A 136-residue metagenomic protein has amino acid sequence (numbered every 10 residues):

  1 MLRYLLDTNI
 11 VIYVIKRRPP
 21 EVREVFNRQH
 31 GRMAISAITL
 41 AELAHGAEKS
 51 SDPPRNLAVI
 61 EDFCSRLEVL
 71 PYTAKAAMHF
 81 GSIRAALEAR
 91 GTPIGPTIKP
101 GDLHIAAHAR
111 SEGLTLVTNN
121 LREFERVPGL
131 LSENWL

Functional and structural regions predicted by a protein language model:
M1-S36, H45-D62: Short, well-structured N-terminal submotif of metal-dependent ribonuclease cores
D7-T8, L43, F80, A109 (+1 more regions): Generic structural signal for small/hydrophobic residues in well-ordered secondary structure, especially within
I10-V11, T39, A76, R122-E123: Alpha-helix capping/helix-boundary segments
I15-R18, F26, A47, R84 (+3 more regions): Short, flexible helix/strand-to-coil boundary loops that buttress conserved ligand/catalytic motifs in alpha/beta
Q29, S65, V127-P128: Short, structured coil segments at secondary-structure junctions
E68-T115: Active-site neighborhoods of divalent-metal-dependent phosphate/nucleic-acid chemistry enzymes
A106-L136: Acidic, PIN/NYN-like endoribonuclease modules and their adjacent C-terminal/linker elements
